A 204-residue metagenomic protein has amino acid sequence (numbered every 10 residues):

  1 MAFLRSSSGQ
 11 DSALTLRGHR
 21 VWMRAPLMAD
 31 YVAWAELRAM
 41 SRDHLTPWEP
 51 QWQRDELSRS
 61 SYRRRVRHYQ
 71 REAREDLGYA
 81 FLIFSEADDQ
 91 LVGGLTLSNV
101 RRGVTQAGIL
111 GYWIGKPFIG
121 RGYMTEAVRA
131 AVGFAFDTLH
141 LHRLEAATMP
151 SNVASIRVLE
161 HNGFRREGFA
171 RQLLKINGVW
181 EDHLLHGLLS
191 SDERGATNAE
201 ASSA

Functional and structural regions predicted by a protein language model:
M1-A33, L37-P47, A80-A204: Acyl-donor (CoA/ACP) binding surface of acyl/acetyltransferases
T46-H68: Conserved GNAT-fold acetyl-CoA-binding loop/helix
H68-E72, F134: A generic secondary-structure signal
R71-D76, F164: Short loop/turn motifs at secondary-structure junctions and domain boundaries
